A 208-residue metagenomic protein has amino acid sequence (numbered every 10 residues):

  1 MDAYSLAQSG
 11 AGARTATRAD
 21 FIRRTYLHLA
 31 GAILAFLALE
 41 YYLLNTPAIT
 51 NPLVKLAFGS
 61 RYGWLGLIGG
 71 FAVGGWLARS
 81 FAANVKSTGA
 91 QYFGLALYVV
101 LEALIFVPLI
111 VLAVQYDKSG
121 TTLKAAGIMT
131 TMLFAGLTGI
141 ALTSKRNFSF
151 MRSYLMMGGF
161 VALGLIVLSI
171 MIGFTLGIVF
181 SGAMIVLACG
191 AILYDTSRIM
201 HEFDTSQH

Functional and structural regions predicted by a protein language model:
M1-H208: A hydrophobic alpha-helical transmembrane-helix feature that marks the membrane cores and membrane-interface segments
